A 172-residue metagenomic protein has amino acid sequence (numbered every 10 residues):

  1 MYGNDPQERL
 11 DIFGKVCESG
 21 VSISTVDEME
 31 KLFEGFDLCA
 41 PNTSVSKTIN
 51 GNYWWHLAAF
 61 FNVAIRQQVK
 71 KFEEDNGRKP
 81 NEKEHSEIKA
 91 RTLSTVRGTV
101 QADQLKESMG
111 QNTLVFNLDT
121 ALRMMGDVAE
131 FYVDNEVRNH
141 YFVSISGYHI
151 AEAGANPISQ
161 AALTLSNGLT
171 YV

Functional and structural regions predicted by a protein language model:
M1-V172: Catalytic alpha/beta active-site cores
